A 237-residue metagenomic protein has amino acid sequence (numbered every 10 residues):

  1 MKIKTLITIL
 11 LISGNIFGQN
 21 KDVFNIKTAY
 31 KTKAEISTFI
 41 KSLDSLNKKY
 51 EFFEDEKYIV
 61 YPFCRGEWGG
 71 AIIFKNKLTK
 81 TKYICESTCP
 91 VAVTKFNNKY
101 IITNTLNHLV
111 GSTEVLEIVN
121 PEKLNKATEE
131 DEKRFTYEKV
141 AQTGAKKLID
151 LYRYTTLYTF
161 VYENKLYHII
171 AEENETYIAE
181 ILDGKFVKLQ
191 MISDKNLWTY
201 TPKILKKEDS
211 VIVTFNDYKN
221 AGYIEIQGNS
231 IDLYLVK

Functional and structural regions predicted by a protein language model:
M1-I26: Bacterial Sec-dependent N-terminal signal peptides
F17-E51: Sec-dependent signal peptide cleavage junction
V23, K27, F53-G66, A92 (+3 more regions): Short beta-strand elements that form the blades of beta-propeller/WD-repeat-like and other beta-sheet-rich scaffold
S42-D55, C85-N98, T103, R134-N164 (+1 more regions): Repeated scaffold domains used in trafficking and secretory/extracellular systems, primarily beta-propellers
N47-G70, F74-N76, K82-C85, V91: Short N-terminal edge-element motif at the start of the domain
E67-I73, H108-P121, E173-E180, Y218-D232: Structural motif
T79-K82, E122-E129, G184-L189, S230-L233: Beta-strand initiation motifs
D183-V187, M191-K237: Hydrophilic extracytoplasmic domains
